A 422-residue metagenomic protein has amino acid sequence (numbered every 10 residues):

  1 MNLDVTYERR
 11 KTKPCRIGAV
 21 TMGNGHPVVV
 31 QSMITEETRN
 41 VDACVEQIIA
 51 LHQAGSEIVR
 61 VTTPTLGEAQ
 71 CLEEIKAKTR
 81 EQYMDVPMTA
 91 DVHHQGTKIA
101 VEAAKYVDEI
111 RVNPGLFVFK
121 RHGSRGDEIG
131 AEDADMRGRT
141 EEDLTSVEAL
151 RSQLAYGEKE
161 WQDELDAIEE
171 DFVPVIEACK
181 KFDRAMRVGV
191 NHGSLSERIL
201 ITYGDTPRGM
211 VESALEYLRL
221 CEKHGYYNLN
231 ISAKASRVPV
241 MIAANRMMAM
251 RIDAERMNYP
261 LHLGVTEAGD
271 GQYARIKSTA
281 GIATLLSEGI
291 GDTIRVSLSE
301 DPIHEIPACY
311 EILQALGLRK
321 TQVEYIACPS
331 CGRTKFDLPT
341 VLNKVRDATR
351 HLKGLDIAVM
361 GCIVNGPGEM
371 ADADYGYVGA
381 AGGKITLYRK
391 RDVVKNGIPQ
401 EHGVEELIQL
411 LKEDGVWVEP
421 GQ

Functional and structural regions predicted by a protein language model:
M1-S32, I176, K180, D347: N-terminal amphipathic alpha-helix/helix-capping segment at the start of soluble metabolic enzymes
G25-A43, M88-T97, I199-V211, E267-A274: Active-site mouth loops of central-metabolism enzymes
V28-I34, V59-V61, V86-V92, I110-V112 (+6 more regions): Hydrophobic faces of well-ordered beta-strands that scaffold small-molecule active sites in alpha/beta enzyme cores
T35, Q53-T79, P114-R125, Y156-D163 (+1 more regions): Glycine-rich, proline-tolerant flexible connector loops at the mouths of alpha/beta enzymes
E57-I58, D108-G123, E288-P302, G379-R389 (+1 more regions): Glycine-rich phosphate-binding active-site loops on the catalytic face of alpha/beta enzymes
G67-A90, A167-K181, M248-M257, V345: Alpha-helix-loop-beta-strand connector modules within alpha/beta enzyme cores
D85-A149, W161, L165-A178: Hydrophobic or amphipathic alpha-helical targeting/insertion segments
G130-I168, R198-L352, D356-V359: Catalytic alpha/beta core domains of metabolic enzymes, predominantly
